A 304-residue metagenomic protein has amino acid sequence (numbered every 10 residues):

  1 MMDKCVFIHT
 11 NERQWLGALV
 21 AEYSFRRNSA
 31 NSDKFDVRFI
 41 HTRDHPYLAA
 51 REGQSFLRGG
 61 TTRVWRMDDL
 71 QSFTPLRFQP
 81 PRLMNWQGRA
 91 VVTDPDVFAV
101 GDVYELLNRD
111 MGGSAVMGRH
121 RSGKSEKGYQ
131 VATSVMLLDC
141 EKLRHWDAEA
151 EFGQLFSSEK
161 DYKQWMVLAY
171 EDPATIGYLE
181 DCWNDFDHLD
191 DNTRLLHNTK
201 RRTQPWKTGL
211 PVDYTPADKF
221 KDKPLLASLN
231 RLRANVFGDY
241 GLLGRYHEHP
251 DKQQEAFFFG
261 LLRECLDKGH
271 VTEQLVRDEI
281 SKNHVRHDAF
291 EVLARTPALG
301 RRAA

Functional and structural regions predicted by a protein language model:
M2-K4, T10-R13, V37-I40, A50-S55 (+1 more regions): A glycosyltransferase accessory/donor-loop signature
F7-R13, A18-Y23: Short, extreme N-terminal leader segments that mark the start of a protein/domain
S24-D33: Short, acidic, metal-binding catalytic loop of nucleotide-sugar glycosyltransferases
D33, R77, T93, V131-S134 (+1 more regions): Residues that flank catalytic or metal-binding motifs in active/ligand-binding sites
K34-L83: Active-site-proximal specificity loops/subdomain of glycosyltransferases
L76-R121, L137-C140: GT-A fold catalytic core of metal-dependent nucleotide-sugar glycosyltransferases, centered on the diacidic
P80, V116, T133-L137, I176-Y178 (+1 more regions): Conserved hydrophobic/aromatic beta-strand scaffold that supports enzyme active sites
N108-A169: Conserved catalytic core of nucleotide-sugar-dependent glycosyltransferases
